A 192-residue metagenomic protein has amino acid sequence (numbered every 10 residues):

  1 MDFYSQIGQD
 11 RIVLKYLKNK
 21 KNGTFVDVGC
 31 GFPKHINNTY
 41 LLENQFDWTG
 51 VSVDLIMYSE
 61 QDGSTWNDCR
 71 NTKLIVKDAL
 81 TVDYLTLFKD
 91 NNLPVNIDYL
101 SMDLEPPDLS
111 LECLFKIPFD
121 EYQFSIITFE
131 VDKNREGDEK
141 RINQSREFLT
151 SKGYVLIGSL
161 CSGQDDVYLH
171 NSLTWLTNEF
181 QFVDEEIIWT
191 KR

Functional and structural regions predicted by a protein language model:
D2-D83: SAM cofactor-binding core of SAM-dependent methyltransferases, primarily the Rossmann-like beta-alpha-beta module
R11-V13, L87-N91, T128: A broad, low-specificity signal for short, low-complexity segments enriched in glycine/proline and polar/charged
V13, Q61-G63, F88, L111-L114: Hydrophobic packing residues within well-ordered alpha-helices of enzyme cores
L17, Y84-P94, L114-D120: Short amphipathic alpha-helix with an adjacent loop that forms part of the alpha/beta core around
N22-T24, L93-I97: Short, surface-exposed connector motifs at secondary-structure boundaries
Y40-L41, Q45-T49, V95-M102, P106-R192: Conserved acidic-Pro-Pro-aromatic motif
A79-Y84, G163-V167: A short acidic, often aromatic-flanked loop/helix-cap motif at beta-alpha or helix-coil junctions that lines enzyme
